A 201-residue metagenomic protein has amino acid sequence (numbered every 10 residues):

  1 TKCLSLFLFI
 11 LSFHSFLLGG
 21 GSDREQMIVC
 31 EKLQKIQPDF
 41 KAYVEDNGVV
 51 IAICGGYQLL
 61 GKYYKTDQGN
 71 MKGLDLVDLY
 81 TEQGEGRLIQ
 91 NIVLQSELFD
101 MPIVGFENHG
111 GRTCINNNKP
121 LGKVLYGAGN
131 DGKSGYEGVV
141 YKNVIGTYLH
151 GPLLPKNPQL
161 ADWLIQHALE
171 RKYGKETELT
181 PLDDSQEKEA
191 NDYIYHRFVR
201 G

Functional and structural regions predicted by a protein language model:
T1-E45, P155-G201: N-terminal beta1-alpha1 cap of cysteine-dependent amidohydrolase-like domains
F13, D46-G48, N70-K72, D100-I103 (+1 more regions): Short coil/turn connectors at secondary-structure junctions
S15-G19, I51, G146-Y148: Structural motif
S22-S96: Cysteine-nucleophile active-site neighborhood
D23-E25, G84, R112-I115, P152-K156: Short, acidic Gly/Pro/Ser/Thr-rich loop/turn segments
V49-V50, G105, E137, G146: A residue-level structural signature of the nucleotidyltransferase/glycosyltransferase Rossmann-like core
G69-E137: Pocket-forming structural segment of enzyme catalytic cores
D131-L169: A glycine-centered loop/beta-turn motif at secondary-structure junctions
